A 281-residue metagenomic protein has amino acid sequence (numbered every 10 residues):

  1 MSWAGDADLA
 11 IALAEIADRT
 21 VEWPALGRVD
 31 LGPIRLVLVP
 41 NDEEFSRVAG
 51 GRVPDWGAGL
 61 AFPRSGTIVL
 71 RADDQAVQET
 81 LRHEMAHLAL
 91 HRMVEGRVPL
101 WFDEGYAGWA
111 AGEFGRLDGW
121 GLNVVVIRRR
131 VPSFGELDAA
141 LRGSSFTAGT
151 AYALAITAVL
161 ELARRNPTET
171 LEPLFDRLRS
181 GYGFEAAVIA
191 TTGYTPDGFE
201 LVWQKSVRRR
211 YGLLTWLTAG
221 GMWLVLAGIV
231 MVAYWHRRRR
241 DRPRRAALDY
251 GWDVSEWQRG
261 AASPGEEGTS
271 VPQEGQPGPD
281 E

Functional and structural regions predicted by a protein language model:
M1-P99, L141, A151: Juxtacatalytic substrate-recognition/specificity segment
M1-W3, A7-A12, D30, W101 (+5 more regions): Bulky hydrophobic/aromatic packing residues
P24, D280-E281: C-terminal end-of-chain micro-motif
A25-D30, T168, G221-L224: Surface-exposed helix-capping loop/turn segments at secondary-structure junctions
G51-T80, R92-W216, G220: Acidic/His/Gly-enriched intrinsically disordered linker/tail segments that often contain short helix/coil "MoRF-like"
L81-G96, Y152-A158, L224-R240: A short, terminal or domain-edge coil/loop segment
R209-P279: C-terminal single-pass membrane-anchor helix
